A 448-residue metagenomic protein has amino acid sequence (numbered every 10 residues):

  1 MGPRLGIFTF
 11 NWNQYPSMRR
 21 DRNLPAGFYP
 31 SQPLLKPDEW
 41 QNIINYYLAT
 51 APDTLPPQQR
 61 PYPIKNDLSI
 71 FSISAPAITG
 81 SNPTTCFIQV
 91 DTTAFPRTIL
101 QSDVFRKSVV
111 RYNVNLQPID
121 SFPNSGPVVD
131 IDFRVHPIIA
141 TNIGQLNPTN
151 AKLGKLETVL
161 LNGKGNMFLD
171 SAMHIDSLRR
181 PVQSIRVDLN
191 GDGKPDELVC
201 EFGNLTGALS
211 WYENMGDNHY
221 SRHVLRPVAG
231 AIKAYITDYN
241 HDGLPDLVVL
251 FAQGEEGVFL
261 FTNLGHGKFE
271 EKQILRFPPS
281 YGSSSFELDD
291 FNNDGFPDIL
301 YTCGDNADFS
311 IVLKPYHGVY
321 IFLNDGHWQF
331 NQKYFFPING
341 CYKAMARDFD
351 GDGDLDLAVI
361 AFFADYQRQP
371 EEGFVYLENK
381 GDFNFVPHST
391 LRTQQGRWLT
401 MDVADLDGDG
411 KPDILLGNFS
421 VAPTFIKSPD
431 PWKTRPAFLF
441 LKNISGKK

Functional and structural regions predicted by a protein language model:
G2-K448: Beta-propeller-forming repeat regions
